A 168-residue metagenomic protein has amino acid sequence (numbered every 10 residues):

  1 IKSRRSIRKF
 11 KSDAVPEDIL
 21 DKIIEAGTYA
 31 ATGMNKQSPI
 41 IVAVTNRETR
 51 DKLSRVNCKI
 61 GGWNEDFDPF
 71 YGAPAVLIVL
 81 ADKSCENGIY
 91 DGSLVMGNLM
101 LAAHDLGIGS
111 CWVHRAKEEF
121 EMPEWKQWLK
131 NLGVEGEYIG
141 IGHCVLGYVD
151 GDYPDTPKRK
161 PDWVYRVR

Functional and structural regions predicted by a protein language model:
I1-R168: Acidic, surface-exposed loops and disordered segments
